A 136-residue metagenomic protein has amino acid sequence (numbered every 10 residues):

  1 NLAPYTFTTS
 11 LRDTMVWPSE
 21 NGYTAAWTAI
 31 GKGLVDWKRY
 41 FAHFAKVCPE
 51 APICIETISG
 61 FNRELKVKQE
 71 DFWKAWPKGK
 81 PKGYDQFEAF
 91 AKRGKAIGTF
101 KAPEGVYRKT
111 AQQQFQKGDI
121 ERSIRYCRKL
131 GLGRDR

Functional and structural regions predicted by a protein language model:
N1-R136: Histidine-acidic metal/acid-base catalytic patches
